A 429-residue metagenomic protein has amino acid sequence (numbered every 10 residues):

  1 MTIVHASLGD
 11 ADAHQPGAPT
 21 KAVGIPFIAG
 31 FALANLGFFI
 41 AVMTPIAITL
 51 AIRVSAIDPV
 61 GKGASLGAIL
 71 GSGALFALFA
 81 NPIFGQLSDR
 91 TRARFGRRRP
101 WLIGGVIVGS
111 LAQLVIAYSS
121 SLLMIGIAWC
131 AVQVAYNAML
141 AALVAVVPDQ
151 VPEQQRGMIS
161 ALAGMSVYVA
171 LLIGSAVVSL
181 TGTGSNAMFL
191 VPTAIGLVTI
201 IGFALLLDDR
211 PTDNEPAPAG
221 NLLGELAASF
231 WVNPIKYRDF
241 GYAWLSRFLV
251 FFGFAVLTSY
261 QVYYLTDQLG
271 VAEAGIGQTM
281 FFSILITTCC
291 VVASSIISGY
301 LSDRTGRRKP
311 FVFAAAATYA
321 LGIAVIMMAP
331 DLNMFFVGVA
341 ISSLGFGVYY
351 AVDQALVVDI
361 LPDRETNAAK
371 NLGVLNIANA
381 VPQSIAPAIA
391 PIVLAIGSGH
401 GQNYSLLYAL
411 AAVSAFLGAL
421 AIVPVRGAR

Functional and structural regions predicted by a protein language model:
I3-I25, R210-L245: Juxtamembrane intracellular "pre-TM" segments in multi-pass secondary transporters
D10-A74, D239-S246, V250-V271: Helix-loop boundary and gating motifs at the non-cytosolic
V60-S72, G270-T288, N403-L406: Loop-to-transmembrane helix entry
F76-L78, G157-S179, N376-P387: Glycine-rich segments within core transmembrane alpha-helices of 12-TM secondary carriers
A80-F95, A293-R307, L394: Helix-to-loop junctions at the C-terminal end of transmembrane segments in multipass secondary transporters
R97-R99, S179-I195, A390-A415: A membrane-interface helix-boundary motif in multi-pass transporters
R98-L114, P310-V325: Structural signature of the two symmetry-related core transmembrane helices
A117, V198-L207, Y408-R429: Multi-pass alpha-helical transporter architecture, strongest for 12-TM Major Facilitator/SLC carriers used
